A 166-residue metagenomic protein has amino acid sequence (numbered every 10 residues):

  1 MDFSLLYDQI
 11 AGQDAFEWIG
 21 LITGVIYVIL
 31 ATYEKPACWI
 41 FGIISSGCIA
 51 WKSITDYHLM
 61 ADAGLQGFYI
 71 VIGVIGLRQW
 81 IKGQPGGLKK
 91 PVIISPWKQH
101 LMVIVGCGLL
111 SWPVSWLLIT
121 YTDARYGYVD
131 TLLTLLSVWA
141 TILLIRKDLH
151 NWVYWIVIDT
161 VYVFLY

Functional and structural regions predicted by a protein language model:
M1-E34, G83-P85, P91-Y166: Polytopic alpha-helical membrane-helix bundles and their juxtamembrane interface segments in multi-pass membrane
I29-A37, K52-L59: Short, hydrophobic transmembrane alpha-helix segments
C38-I54, I70-I72: Hydrophobic alpha-helical transmembrane segments of multi-pass membrane proteins
I40-I44, A61-G64, V153-V157: Hydrophobic alpha-helical membrane segments of integral membrane proteins
W51-D62, L117-A124: Helix-coil boundary and interhelical linker segments in multi-pass alpha-helical membrane proteins
G67-P85: Membrane-water interface of transmembrane alpha-helices
